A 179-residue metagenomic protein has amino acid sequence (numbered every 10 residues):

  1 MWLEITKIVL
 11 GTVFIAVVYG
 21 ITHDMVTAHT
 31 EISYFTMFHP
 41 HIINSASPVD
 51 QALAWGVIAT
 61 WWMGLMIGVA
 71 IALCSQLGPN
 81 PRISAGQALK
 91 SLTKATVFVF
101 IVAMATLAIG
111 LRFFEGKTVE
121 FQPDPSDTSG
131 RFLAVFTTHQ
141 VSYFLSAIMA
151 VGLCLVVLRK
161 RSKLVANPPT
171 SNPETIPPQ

Functional and structural regions predicted by a protein language model:
M1-G11: N-terminal membrane topogenic signal
G11-H23, K90-L111: Hydrophobic alpha-helical membrane-insertion segments
T22-F38, A108-F121: Membrane-helix interface motif
S33-V49: Perimembrane loop-to-helix junctions flanking transmembrane segments
P40-N44, T118-V135: Short, membrane-exposed interhelical loops at transmembrane-helix boundaries
V49-L65, T128-V151: Hydrophobic alpha-helical transmembrane segments
W62-Q76, R112: Membrane-water interface of transmembrane alpha-helices
A70-A95, L158-Q179: Cytoplasmic juxtamembrane regions at transmembrane-helix boundaries
